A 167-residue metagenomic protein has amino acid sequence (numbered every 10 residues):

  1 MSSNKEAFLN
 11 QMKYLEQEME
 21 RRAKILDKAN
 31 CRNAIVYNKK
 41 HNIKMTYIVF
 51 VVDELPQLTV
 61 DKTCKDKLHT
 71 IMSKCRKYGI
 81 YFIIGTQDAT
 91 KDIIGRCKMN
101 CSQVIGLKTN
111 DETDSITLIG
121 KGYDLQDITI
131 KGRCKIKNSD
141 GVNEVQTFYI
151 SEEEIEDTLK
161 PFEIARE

Functional and structural regions predicted by a protein language model:
M1-N4: Short acidic-hydrophobic, aromatic-tinged amphipathic segments that line or gate anion-handling sites
A7: Soluble or luminal CAZymes and related metallo-dependent hydrolases
N10-E167: P-loop NTPase motor-domain active sites and their immediate coupling elements
